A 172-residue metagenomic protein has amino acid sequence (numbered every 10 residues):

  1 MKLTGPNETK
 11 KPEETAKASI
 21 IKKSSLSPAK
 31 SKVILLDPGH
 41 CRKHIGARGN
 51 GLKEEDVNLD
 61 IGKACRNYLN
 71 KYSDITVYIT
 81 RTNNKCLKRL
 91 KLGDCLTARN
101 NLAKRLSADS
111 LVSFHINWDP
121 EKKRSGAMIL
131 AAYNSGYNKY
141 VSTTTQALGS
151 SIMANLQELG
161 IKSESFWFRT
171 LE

Functional and structural regions predicted by a protein language model:
M1-A16: Helix-enriched interaction subdomains in cytosolic or periplasmic regions, typified by TIR/SEFIR signaling/NADase cores
P12-L148: Catalytic-core regions of hydrolytic enzymes
A147, S151, E164-F166: Short amphipathic alpha-helical segments
E158-E172: Short catalytic/ligand-gating loop segments at beta-alpha or beta-beta junctions within enzyme catalytic domains
